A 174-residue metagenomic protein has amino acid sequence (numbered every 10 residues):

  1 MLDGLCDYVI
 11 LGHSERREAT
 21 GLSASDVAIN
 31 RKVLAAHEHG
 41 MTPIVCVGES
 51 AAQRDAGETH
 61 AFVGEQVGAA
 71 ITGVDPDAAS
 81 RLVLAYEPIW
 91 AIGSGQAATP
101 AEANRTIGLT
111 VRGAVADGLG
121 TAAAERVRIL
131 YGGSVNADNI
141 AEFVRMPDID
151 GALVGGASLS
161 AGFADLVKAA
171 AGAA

Functional and structural regions predicted by a protein language model:
M1-A174: Active-site loop-to-helix "anion-binding N-cap" substructures in soluble metabolic enzymes
